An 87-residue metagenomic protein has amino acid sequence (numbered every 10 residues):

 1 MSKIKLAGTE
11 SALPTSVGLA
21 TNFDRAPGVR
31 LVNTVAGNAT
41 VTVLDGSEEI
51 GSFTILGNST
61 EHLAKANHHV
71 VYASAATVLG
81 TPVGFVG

Functional and structural regions predicted by a protein language model:
M1-G87: Surface-exposed, low-hydrophobicity beta-strand/loop segments enriched in small/polar/acidic residues
